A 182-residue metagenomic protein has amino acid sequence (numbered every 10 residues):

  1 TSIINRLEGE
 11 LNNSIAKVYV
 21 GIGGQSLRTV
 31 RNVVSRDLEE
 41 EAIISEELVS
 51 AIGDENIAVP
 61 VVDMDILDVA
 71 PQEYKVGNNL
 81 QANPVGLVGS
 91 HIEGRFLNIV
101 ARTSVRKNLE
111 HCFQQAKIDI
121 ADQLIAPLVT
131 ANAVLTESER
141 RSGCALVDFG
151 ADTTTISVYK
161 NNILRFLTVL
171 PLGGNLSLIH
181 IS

Functional and structural regions predicted by a protein language model:
T1-A145, I163-R165, G174, I179: Nucleotide/phosphate-binding catalytic cleft detector across ATP-hydrolyzing and phosphate-transferring enzymes
D148: Conserved catalytic-loop position in the HRD/HxD motif
D152: Conserved Rossmann-like nucleotide-cofactor binding loop
T155-V158: Short beta-strand scaffold segments in enzyme catalytic cores
L167-V169: Residue-level detector of high-confidence beta-strand sites
